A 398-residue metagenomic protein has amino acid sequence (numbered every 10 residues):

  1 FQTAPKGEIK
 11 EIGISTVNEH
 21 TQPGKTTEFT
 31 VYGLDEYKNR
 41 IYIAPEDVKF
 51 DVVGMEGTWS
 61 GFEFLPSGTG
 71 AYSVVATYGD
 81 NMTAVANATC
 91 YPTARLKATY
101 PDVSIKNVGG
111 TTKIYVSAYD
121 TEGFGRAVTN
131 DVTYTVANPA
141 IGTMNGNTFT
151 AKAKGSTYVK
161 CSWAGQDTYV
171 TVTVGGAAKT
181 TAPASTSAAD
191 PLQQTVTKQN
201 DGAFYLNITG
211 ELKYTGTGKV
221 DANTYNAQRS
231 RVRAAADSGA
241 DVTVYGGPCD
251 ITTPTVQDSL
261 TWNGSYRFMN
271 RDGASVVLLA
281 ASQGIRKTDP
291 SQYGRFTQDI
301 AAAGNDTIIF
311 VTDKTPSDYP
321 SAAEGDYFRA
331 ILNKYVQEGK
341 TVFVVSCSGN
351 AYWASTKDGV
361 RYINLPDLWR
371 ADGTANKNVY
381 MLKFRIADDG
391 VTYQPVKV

Functional and structural regions predicted by a protein language model:
F1-Q194, G210: Extracytoplasmic soluble-region selector
P23, T180-T181, Y214-K219, I285-T288 (+1 more regions): Short, solvent-exposed loop/turn elements at domain surfaces
G175-S265, R295, A323-T341: Divalent metal-dependent phosphoesterase catalytic cores across multiple superfamilies
Q194-N207, F268-L278, A303-I309, T356-R361 (+1 more regions): Beta-strand-turn-beta hairpins that frame and shape the catalytic cleft of phosphate-ester-processing enzymes
Q199, Y225, S230-G239, I285-R361: His/acidic metal-ligating clusters that form di-metal
L212-T215, P248-T252, A274-V276, A281-R286 (+3 more regions): Solvent-exposed loop/turn segments at secondary-structure junctions within structured extracellular/periplasmic domains
T243, D258-T261, V276, V344 (+1 more regions): Conserved beta-strand scaffold positions in the cores of enzyme catalytic domains, especially in NTP/NDP-utilizing
A351-V398: Binuclear metal-dependent phosphoesterase catalytic core
